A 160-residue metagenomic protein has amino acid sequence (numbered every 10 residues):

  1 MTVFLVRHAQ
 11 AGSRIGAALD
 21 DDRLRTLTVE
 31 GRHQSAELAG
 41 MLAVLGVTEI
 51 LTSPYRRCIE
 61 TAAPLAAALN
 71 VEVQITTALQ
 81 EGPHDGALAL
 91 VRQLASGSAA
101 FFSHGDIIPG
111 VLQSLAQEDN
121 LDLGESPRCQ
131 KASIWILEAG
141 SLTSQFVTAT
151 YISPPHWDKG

Functional and structural regions predicted by a protein language model:
T2-D85, L121-D122: Active-site-proximal alpha-helix that buttresses catalytic centers in soluble enzyme cores
V3-F4, L94-D106: Generic beta-sheet signal
A11, I107-I108: Short active-site segment of divalent metal-dependent hydrolases/proteases that encodes the spacing between
R14, G110-V111: Residues that scaffold the ATP/ADP-binding catalytic core of kinase and kinase-like folds
P64, S114-L115: Residue-level signal for well-ordered alpha-helical positions
D119-T148: Domain-level recognition of soluble alpha/beta enzyme cores, biased toward histidine phosphatases/phosphomutases
T148-G160: Short, solvent-exposed aromatic-acidic interface loops
